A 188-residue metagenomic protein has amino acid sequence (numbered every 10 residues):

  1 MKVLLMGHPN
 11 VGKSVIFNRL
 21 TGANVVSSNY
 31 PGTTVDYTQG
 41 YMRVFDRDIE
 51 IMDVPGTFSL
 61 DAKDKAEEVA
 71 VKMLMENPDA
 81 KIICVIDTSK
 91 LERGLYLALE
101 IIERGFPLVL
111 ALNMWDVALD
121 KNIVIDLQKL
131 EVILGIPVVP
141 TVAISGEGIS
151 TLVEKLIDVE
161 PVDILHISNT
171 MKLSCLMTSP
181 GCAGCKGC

Functional and structural regions predicted by a protein language model:
M1-L60, N77: Conserved G1/Walker A P-loop phosphate-binding module
P31, V35, E50, A62 (+4 more regions): Helical mechanochemical/support elements of P-loop NTPase systems and associated helical scaffolds
G32, G56-T57, T88-L91, M114-A118 (+1 more regions): Conserved nucleotide-binding/hydrolysis micro-motifs of P-loop NTPases
M42-D46, V69-V138: Conserved C-terminal guanine-recognition region of P-loop GTPase G domains, centered on the G4
D116-I167: Canonical P-loop GTPase G-domain recognition
M171-C188: Cysteine-cluster motifs in flexible loop/terminal segments that predominantly coordinate metals
